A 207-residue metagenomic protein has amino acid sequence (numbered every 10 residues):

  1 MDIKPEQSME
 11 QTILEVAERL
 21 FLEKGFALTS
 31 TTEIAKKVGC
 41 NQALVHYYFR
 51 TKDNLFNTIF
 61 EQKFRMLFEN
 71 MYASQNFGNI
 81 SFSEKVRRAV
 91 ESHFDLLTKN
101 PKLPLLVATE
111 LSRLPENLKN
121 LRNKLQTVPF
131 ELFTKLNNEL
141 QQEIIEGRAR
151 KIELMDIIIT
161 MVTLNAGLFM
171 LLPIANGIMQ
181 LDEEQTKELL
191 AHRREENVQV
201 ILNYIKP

Functional and structural regions predicted by a protein language model:
M1-S8: N-terminal intrinsically disordered/low-complexity leader segments
M9-E18, I34, I59-L67, L136: Generic hydrophobic, amphipathic alpha-helix propensity
T12, L20-N54, T58-I59: Helix-turn-helix
K52, I59, K63, L67 (+6 more regions): Hydrophobic/aromatic residues within well-ordered alpha-helical segments
A73-L105, K151-M161, P207: Hydrophobic alpha-helical connector segments
S92-D95, K99, F130-R150, L164-P207: C-terminal peripheral helix-coil segments that are non-catalytic and often amphipathic
K99-N123, L172-Q180: Amphipathic alpha-helical segments used for helix-helix packing
L121-V128, I144-T160: All-alpha amphipathic helical-bundle segments outside canonical DNA-binding/catalytic cores that form hydrophobic
